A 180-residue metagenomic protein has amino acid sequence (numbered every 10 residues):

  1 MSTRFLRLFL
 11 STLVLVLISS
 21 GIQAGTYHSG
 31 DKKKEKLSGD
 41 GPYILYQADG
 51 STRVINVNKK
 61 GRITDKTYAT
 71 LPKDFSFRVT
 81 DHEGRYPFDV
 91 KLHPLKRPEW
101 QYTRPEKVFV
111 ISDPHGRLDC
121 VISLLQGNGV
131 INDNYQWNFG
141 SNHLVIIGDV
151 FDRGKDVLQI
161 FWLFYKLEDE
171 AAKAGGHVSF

Functional and structural regions predicted by a protein language model:
M1-L10: Bacterial N-terminal signal peptides that target proteins for export
R4, G21-I22: Solvent-exposed, non-transmembrane amphipathic alpha-helical segments
F9-S20: Bacterial N-terminal signal peptides
A24-F180: Feature recognizes metal-dependent phosphohydrolase scaffolds
